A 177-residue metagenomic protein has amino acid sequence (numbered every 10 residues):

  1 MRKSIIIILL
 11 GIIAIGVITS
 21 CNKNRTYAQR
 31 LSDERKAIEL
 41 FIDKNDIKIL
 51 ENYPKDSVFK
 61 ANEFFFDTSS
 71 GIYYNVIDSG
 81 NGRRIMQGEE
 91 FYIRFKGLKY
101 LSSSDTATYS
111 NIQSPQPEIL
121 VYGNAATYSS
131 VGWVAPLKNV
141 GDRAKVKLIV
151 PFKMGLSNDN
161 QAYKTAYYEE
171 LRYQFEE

Functional and structural regions predicted by a protein language model:
M1-L9: Bacterial N-terminal signal peptides that target proteins for export
I5, C21-E177: Cross-family detector of peptidyl-prolyl cis-trans isomerase
G11-I13: Core hydrophobic alpha-helical transmembrane segments of single-pass membrane proteins
G16-S20: C-terminal motif of bacterial Sec signal peptides marking the signal peptidase cleavage site
